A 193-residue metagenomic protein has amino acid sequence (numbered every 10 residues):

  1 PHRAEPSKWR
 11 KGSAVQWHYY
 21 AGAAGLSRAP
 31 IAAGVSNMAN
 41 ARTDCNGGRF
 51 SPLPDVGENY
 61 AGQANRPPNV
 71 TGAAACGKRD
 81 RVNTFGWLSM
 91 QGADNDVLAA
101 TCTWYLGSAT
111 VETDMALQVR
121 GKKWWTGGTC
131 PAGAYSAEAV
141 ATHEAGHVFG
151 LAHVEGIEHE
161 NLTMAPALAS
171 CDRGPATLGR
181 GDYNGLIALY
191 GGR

Functional and structural regions predicted by a protein language model:
P1-G12, R42-G47, S108, P131 (+1 more regions): Polybasic, low-complexity, intrinsically disordered segments
P1-L26, T101, Y105: Disordered inhibitory propeptide/activation segment of secreted metzincin zinc metalloprotease zymogens, centered on
P1-P6, F149-G156: Short, functional N-terminal and low-complexity linear motifs
V15-W17, N83, M115, L162: A broad, low-specificity signal marking well-ordered, structured residues that form hydrophobic/aromatic
A24-A29, A176, R180: Generic detection of long, well-ordered alpha-helical segments
P30-T142, V148: Metzincin-family zinc-dependent endopeptidase catalytic domain
T103-G107, E112-M115, V119-K123, P131-S136 (+1 more regions): Metalloprotease/metallohydrolase-associated module, dominated by Zn2+-dependent proteases
